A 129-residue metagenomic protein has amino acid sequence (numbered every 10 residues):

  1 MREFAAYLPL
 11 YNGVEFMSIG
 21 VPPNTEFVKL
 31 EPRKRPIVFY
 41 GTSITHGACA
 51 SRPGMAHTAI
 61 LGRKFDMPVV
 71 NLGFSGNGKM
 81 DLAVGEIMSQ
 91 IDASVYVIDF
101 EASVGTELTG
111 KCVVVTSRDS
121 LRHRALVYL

Functional and structural regions predicted by a protein language model:
M1-P36: N-terminal secretory targeting modules
S18-I19, C49-P53, L108: Short, solvent-exposed loop/turn and secondary-structure capping segments
K34-M55: Catalytic nucleophile-elbow at a beta strand-turn-alpha helix junction centered on a G-D-S/GDSL motif, marking
I44-H46, S75-K79, A102-T106: Solvent-exposed loop/turn segments at secondary-structure junctions within structured extracellular/periplasmic domains
T58-V70: Short helix-loop-beta junction
F65, G73, L82-E86: Phosphate-binding active sites in nucleotide-utilizing proteins
D81-L129: Alpha-helical cap/lid subdomain in secreted, periplasmic, or secretory-pathway luminal O-acyl-processing enzymes
